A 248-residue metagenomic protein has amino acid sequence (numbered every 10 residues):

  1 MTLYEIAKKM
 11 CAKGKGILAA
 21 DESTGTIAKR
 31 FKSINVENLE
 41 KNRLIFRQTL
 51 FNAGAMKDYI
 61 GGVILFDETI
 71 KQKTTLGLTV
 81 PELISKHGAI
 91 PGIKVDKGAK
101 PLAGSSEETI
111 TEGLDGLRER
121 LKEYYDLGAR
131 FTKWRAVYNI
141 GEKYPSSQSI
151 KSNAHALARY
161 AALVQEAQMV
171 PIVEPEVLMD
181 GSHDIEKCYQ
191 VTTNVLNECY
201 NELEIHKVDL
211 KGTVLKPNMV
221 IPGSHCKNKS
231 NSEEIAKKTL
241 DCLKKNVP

Functional and structural regions predicted by a protein language model:
M1-L127, Y138-I140, N228, S232 (+2 more regions): Alpha/beta catalytic barrel-like cores
I34-N38, T109-G116, P145-A156, H183-V195 (+1 more regions): Alpha-helix N-cap and loop-to-helix initiation/capping positions
L39, W134, V173, L215: Conserved, mostly hydrophobic/aromatic
I90, V170, G212-V214: Proline-centered loop/turn at the N-terminus of a beta-strand
G98-L102, V137-Y144, L178-S182, V220-P222: Conserved radical SAM core fold
L117-F131, N153-M169, V195-H206, A236-K245: Structured alpha-helical segments in the cores of large, soluble enzyme domains
P171-V177: Short, conserved phosphate-binding/catalytic loop or strand-edge motifs used in phosphoryl-/nucleotidyl-transfer
H183-P248: Active-site capping/gating regions of soluble enzymes
